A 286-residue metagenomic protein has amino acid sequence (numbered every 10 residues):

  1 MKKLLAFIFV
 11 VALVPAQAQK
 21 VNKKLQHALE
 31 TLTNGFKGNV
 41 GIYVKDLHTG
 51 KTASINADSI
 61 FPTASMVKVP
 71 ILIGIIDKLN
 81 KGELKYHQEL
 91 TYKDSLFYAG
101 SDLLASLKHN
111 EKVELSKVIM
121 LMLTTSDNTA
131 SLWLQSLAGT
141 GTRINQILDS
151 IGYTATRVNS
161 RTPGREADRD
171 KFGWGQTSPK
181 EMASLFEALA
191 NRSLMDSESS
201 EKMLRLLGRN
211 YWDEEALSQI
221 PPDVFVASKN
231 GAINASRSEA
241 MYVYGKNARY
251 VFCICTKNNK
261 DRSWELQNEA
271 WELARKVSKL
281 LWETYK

Functional and structural regions predicted by a protein language model:
M1-V21: Bacterial Sec-dependent N-terminal signal peptides
Q19-S59, W282: Beta-lactamase-like hydrolase cores
K20-L29, G35, S136-L137, G141 (+3 more regions): Structured C-terminal helix/loop/strand segments within mature extracytoplasmic catalytic/sensor domains
G41-K45, S54, P70, T91 (+2 more regions): Soluble periplasmic/extracytoplasmic beta-strand elements of cell-envelope proteins
G50, P62-L90, M122, F252: Active-site SXXK
D77-S95, G141, D196-S200: Short, well-structured active-site flanking segments
F97-W133, G141: Conserved catalytic neighborhood of penicillin-recognizing serine enzymes
I119, L132-F186: Mid-domain, small-residue-enriched loop/turn segments at the edges of structured enzyme/sensor domains
